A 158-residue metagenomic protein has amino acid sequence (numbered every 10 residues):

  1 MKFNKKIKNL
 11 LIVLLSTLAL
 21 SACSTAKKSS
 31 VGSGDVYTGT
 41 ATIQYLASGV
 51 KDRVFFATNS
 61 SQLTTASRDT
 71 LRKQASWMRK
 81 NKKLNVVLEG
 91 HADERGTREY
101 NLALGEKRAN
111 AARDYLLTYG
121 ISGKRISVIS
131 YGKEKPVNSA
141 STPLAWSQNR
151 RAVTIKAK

Functional and structural regions predicted by a protein language model:
K2-L11: Bacterial N-terminal signal peptides that target proteins for export
S16: Pyridoxal 5′-phosphate
A19-A22: C-terminal motif of bacterial Sec signal peptides marking the signal peptidase cleavage site
S24-N85: Periplasmic peptidoglycan-binding/tethering modules of Gram-negative envelope proteins
A66-K73, E99, K107, A111 (+1 more regions): Extracytoplasmic/secreted proteins, especially bacterial periplasmic and envelope-associated proteins
K83-H91, E106-V137, R150-K158: A non-catalytic structural micro-motif
S139-T142: Short beta-alpha junctions and helix-cap segments that line functional grooves
L144-Q148: A generic structural micro-feature
